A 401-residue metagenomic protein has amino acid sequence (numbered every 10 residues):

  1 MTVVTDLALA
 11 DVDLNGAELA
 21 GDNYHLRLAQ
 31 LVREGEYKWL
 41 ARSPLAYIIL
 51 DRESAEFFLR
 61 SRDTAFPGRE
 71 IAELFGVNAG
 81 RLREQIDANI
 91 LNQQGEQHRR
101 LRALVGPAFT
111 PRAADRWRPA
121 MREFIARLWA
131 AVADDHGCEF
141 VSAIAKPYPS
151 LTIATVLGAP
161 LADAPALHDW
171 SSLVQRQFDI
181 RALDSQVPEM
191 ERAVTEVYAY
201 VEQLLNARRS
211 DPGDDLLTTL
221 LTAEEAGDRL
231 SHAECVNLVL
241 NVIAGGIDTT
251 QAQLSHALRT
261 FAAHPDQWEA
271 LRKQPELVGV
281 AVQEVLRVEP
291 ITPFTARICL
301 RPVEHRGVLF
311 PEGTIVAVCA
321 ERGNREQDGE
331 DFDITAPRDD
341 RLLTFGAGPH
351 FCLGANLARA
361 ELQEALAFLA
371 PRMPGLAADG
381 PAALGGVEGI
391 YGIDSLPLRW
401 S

Functional and structural regions predicted by a protein language model:
M1-S401: Cytochrome P450
